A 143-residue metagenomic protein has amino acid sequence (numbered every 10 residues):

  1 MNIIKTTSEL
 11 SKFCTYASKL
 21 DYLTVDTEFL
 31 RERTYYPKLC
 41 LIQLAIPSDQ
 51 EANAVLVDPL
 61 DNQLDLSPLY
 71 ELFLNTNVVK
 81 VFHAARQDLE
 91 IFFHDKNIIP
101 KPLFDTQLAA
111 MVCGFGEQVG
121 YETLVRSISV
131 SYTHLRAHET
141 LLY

Functional and structural regions predicted by a protein language model:
M1-T123: Conserved RNase H-like, two-metal-ion catalytic cores of nucleic-acid enzymes
Y121-Y132: A polyampholytic, Gly/Pro-enriched intrinsically disordered region
T133-T140: Conserved small/polar residues in nucleotide/adenosyl-binding loops
